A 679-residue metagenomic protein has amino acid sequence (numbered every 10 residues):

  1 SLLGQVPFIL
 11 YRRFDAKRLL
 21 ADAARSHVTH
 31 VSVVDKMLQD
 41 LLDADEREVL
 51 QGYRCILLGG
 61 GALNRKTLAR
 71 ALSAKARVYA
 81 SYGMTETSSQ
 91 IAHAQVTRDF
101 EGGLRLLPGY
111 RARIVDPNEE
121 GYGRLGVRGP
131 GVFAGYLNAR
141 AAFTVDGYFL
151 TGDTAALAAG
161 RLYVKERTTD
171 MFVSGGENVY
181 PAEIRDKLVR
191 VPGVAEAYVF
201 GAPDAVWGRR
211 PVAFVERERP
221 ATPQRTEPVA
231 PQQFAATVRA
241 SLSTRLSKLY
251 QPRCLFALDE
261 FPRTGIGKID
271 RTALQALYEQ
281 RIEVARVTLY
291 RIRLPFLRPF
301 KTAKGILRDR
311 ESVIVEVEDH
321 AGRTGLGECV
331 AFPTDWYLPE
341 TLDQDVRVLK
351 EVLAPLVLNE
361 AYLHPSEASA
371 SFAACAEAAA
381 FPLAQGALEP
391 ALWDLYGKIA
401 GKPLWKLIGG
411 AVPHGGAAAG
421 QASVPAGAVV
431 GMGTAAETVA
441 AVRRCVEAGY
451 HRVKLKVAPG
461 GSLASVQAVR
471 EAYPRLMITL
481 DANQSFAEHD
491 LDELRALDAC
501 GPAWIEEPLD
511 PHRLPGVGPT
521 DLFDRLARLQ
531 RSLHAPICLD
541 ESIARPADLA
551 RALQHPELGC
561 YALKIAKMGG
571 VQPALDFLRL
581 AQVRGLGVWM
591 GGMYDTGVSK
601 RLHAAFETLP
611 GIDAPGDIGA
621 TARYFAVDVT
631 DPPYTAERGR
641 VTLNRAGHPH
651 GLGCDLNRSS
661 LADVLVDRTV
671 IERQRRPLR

Functional and structural regions predicted by a protein language model:
L3-V6, V28-V33, L42-F100, R111-R113 (+1 more regions): Gly/Ser/Thr-rich phosphate-binding loop
V6-S26, D35-M37, V179-I184: ATP-dependent adenylate-forming carboxylate-activation enzymes
A92, R105-G109, P117-D146, E177-V179: Conserved ATP/PPi-binding loop(s) of AMP-dependent carboxylate-activating enzymes
G129, G135, G152-Y250: AMP-binding/adenylate-forming catalytic core of the ANL superfamily
T244-K268: AMP-binding/adenylate-forming catalytic domain of the ANL superfamily
E318-H320, T324-I399: Metal- or metallocofactor-binding catalytic centers and their adjacent structured scaffolds across diverse enzyme
K402-L533: Metal-dependent enolase-superfamily TIM-barrel catalytic cores that perform enediolate-based chemistry
G501, R513-P536, I543-T642, G647: Shared catalytic-loop signature of beta/alpha-barrel
